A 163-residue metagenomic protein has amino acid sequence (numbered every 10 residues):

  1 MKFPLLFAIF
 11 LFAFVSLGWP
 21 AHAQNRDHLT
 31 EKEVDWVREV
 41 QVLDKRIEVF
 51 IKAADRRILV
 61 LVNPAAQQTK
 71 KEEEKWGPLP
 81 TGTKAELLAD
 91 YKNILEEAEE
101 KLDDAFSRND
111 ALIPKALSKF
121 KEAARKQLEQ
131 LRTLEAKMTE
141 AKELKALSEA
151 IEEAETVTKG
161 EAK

Functional and structural regions predicted by a protein language model:
M1-L5: Positively charged n-region of N-terminal signal peptides that target proteins for export
F7-G18: Bacterial N-terminal signal peptides
A23-K163: Long, charged/polar, soluble alpha-helical segments
